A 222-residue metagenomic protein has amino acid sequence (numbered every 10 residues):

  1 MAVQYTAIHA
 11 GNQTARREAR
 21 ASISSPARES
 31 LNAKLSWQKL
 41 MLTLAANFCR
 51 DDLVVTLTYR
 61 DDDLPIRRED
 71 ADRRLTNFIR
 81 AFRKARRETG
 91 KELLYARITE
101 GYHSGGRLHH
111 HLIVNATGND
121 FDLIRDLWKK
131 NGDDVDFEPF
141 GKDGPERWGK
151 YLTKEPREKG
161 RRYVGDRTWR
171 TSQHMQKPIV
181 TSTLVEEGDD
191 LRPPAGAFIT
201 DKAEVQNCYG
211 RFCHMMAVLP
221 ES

Functional and structural regions predicted by a protein language model:
M1-G106, A116-S222: Right-hand nucleic-acid polymerase module
